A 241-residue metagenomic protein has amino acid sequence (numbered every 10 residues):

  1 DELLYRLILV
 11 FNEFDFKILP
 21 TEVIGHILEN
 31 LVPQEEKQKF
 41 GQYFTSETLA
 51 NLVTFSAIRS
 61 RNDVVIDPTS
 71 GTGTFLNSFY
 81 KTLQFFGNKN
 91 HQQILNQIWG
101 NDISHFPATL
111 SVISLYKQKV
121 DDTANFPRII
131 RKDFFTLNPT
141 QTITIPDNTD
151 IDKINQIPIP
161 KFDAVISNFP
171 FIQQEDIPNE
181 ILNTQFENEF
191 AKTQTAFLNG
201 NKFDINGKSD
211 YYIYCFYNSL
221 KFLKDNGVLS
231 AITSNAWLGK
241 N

Functional and structural regions predicted by a protein language model:
D1-S114, T136-Q141, G239: Class I S-adenosyl-L-methionine
E13, F40-G41, R131, N168 (+1 more regions): Generic secondary-structure boundary/loop-capping signal
E36, T74-N90, Q141-N241: SAM-dependent methyltransferase catalytic-core segment centered on the flexible catalytic loop and adjoining short
D63-V64, H91-W99, A124-R128, D163 (+1 more regions): Residue-level recognition of the N-termini of beta-strands and the immediately preceding loop/turn
K89-Q92, K119-A124, F197: Short, conserved catalytic or adaptor-binding loops enriched in Gly and charged residues
I103, F134-F135, I177, T184: Hydrophobic pocket-lining residues within nucleotide cofactor-binding pockets
I113-K153: S-adenosyl-L-methionine
